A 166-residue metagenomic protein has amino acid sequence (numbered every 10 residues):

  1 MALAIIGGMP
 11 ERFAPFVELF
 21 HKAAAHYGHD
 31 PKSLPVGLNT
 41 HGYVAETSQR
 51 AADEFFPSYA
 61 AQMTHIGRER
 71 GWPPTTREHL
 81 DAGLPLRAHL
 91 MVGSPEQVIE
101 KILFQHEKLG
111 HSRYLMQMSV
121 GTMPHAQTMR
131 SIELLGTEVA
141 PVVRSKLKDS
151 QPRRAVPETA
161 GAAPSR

Functional and structural regions predicted by a protein language model:
M1-R166: Active-site-adjacent structural elements that line small-molecule/cofactor binding pockets in enzymes
